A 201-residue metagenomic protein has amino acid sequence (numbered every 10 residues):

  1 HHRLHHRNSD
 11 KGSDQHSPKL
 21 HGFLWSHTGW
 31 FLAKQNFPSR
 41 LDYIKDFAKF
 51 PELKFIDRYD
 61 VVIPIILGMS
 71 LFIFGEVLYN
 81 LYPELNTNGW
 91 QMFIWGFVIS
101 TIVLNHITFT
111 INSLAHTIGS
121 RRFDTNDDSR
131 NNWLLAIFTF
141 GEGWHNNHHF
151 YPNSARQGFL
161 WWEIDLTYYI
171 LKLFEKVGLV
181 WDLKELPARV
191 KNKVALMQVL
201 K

Functional and structural regions predicted by a protein language model:
H1-F109, W144, S154-K201: Non-catalytic, topology-defining segments of multipass membrane proteins
H1-K11, I111-T125, A136-S154: Histidine-centered catalytic micro-motifs
S13-S17, D127, W133-L134: Short, cationic Gly/His-enriched loop motifs
P51-V61, T117-R130: Interhelical loop and helix-boundary elements at the membrane-water interface of polytopic inner-membrane proteins
N132-W133, D165: Alpha-helical membrane-anchoring segments
